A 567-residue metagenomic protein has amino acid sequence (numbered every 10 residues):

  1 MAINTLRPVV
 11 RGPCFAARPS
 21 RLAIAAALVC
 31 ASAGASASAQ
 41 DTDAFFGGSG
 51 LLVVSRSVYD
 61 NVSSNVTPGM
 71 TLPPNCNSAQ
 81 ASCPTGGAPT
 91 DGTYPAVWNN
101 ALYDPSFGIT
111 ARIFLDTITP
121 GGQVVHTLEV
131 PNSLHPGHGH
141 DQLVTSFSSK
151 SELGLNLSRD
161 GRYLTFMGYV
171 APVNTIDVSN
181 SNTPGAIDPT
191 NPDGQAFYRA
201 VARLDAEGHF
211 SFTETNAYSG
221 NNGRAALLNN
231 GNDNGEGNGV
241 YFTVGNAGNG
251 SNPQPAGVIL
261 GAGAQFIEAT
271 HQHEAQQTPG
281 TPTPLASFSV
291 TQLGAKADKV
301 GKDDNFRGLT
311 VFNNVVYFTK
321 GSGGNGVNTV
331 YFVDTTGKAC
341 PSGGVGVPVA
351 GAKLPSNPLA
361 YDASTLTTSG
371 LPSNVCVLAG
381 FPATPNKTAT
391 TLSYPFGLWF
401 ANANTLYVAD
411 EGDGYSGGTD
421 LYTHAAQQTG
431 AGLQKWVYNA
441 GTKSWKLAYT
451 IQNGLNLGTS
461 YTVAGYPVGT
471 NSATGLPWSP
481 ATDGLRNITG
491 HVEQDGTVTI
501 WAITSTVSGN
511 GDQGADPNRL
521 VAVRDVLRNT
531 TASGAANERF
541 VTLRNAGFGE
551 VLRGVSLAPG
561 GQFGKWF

Functional and structural regions predicted by a protein language model:
M1-A17: N-terminal secretory signal peptides that target proteins for export/translocation
R21-A33: Bacterial N-terminal signal peptides
G34-A39: Sec/Tat signal peptide C-region and signal peptidase I cleavage site
Q40-F567: Beta-propeller fold recognition
